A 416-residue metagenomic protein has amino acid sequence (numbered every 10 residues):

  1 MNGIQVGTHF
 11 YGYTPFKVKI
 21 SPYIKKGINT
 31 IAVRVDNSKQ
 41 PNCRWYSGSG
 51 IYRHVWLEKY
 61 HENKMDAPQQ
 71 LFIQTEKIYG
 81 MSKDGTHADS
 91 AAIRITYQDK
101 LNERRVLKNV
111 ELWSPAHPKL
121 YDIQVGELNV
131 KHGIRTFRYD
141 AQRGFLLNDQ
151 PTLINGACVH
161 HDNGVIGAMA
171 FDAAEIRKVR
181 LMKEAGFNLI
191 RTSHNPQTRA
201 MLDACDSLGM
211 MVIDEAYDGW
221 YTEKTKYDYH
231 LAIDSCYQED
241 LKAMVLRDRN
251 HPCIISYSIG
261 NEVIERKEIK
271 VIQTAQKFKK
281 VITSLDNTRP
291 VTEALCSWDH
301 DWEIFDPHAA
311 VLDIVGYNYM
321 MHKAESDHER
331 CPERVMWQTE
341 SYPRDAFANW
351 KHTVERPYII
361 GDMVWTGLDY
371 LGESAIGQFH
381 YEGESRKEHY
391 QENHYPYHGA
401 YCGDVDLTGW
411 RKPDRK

Functional and structural regions predicted by a protein language model:
M1-V212, S235-N250, I255-S256, Q273-A275 (+2 more regions): Secreted/periplasmic carbohydrate-active enzymes, especially glycoside hydrolases
Q40-P41, S47, C253-Y257, A275-W298 (+2 more regions): Substrate-binding clefts and catalytic carboxylate motifs of secreted carbohydrate-active enzymes
V159, N195, Y217-G219, G260-E262 (+4 more regions): Active-site beta-loop-alpha junctions enriched in small/polar residues
A204-M211, T225-C236, K270-T274, G377-S385: Aromatic- and acidic-residue-enriched segments that line the glycan-binding/catalytic groove of carbohydrate-active
Y221-L231, N261-E262, R334-V335, Y395-C402: Short beta-alpha connecting loops at secondary-structure transitions that line or flank enzyme active sites
E223-D234, S258-D286: Active-site cleft segment of glycoside hydrolase catalytic domains centered on the general acid/base Glu
D240-K270, S297, W302-I304, I314: Active-site groove signature of glycoside hydrolases
